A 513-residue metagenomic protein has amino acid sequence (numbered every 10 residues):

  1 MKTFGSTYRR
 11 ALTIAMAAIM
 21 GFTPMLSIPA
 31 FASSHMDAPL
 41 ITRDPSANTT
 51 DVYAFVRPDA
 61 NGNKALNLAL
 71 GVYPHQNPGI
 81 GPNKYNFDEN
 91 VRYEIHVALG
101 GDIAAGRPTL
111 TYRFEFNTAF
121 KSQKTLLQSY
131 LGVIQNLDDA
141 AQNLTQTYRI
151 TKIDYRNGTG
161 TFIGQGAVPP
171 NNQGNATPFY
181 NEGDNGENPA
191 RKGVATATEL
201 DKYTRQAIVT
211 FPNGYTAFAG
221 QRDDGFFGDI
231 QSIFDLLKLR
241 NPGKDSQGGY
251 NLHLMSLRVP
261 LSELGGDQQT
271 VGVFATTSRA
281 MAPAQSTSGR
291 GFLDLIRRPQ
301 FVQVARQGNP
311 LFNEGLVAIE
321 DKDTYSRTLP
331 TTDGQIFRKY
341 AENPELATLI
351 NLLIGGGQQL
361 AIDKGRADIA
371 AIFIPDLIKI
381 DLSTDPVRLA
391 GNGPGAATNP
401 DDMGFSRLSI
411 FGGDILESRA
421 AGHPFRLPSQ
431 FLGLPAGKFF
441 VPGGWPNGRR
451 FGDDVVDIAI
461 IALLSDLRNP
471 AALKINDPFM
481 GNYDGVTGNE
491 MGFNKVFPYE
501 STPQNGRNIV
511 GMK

Functional and structural regions predicted by a protein language model:
K2-A15: Bacterial N-terminal signal peptides that target proteins for export
R10-A11, M25, N494: Generic alpha-helix initiation/capping and coil-helix boundary signal
T13, A17-I19, A32: Short stretches within intrinsically disordered, low-complexity N-terminal or propeptide regions
I14-A15, M25, A54, G412: Intrinsically disordered, low-complexity segments enriched in polar/charged small residues
M20-A30: C-terminal segment of classical bacterial N-terminal signal peptides
A30-K513: Surface-exposed extracytoplasmic segments
